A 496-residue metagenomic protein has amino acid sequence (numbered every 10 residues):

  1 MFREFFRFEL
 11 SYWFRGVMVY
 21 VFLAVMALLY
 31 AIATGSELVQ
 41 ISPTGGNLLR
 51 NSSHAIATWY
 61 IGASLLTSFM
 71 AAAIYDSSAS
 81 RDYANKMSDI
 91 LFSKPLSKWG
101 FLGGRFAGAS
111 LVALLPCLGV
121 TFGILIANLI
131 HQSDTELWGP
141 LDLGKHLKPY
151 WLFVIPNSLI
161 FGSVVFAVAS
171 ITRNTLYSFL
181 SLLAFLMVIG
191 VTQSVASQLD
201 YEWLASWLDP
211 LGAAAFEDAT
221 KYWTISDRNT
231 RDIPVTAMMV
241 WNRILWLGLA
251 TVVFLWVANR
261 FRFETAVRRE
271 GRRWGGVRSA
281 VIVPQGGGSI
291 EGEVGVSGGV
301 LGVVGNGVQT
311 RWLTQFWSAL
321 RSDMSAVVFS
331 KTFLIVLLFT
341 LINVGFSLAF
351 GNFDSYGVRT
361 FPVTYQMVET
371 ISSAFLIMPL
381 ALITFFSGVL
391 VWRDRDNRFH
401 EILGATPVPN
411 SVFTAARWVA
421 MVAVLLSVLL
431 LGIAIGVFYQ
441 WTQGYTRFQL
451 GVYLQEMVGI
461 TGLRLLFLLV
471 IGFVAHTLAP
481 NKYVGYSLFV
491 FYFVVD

Functional and structural regions predicted by a protein language model:
M1-D82, F106, S110, F122 (+3 more regions): Hydrophobic alpha-helical transmembrane segments
V17-A31, G108-V120, S181-L211, K331-V344 (+3 more regions): Hydrophobic alpha-helical membrane-insertion segments
M26-A73, G103-R173, L348-N352, Y356-M378 (+2 more regions): Secretory targeting signals
S36-S53, S133, L137-W138, L176-R260 (+2 more regions): Terminal transmembrane helical anchor/hairpin motif
A73-I74, P149-V154, M239-R243, S322-D323 (+3 more regions): Residue-level signature of transmembrane alpha-helical cores of multipass secondary-active transporters and flippases
D82, S97-K98, V154, S158-G162 (+1 more regions): A conserved hydrophobic secondary-structure block that centers on an alpha-helix together with its immediately flanking
I90-W99, I402-S411: Short helix-to-coil transition segments within interhelical loops that connect adjacent transmembrane helices
